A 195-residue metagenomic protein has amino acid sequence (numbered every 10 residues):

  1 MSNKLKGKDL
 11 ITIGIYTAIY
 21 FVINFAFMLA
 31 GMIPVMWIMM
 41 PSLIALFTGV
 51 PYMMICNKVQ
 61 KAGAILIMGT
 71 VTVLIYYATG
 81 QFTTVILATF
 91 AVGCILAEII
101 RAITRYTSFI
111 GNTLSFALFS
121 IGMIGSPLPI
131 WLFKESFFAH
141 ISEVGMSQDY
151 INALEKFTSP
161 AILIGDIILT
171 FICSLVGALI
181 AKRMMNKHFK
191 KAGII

Functional and structural regions predicted by a protein language model:
M1, L5-D9, I33, W37 (+7 more regions): Membrane-helix interfacial "entry" motifs
M1-M28, S142-M146, Y150, E155-A161 (+3 more regions): Membrane topogenic helices and adjacent juxtamembrane segments
S2-T70: Hydrophobic transmembrane alpha-helices
L10-G14, S42-L43, I65-T70, T84-A91 (+3 more regions): Hydrophobic alpha-helical transmembrane segments
T17-F25, T70-T79, L118-P127: Aromatic-anchored segments of alpha-helical transmembrane domains
V22, T89-P127, A178: Short helix-perturbing small/polar motifs within transmembrane alpha-helices
L29-W37, T72-I99: Interfacial aromatic-anchored transmembrane helix boundaries in multi-pass membrane proteins
W37, S115-N186: Membrane-embedded alpha-helical hairpins and interfacial helices in multi-pass inner-membrane proteins
